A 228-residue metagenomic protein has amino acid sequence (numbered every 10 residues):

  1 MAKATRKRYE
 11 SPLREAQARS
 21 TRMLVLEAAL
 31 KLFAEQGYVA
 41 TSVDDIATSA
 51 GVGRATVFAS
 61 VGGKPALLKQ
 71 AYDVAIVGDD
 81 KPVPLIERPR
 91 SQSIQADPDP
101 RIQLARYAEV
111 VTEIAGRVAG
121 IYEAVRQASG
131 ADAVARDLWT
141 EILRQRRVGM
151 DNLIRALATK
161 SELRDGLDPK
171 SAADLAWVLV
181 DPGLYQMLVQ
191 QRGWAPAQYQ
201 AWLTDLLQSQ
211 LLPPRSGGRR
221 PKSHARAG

Functional and structural regions predicted by a protein language model:
M1-S20, P84-E87, R215-G228: N-terminal intrinsically disordered/low-complexity leader segments
L13, L24, L32-A66, Q70: Helix-turn-helix
D44-D45, S49, F58-S60, K64 (+4 more regions): Ligand-binding pocket scaffold of soluble enzyme catalytic domains
S60, Q70-A71, L153, W202: Residues in the recognition helix of alpha-helical DNA-binding motifs
A66, Q70, V77, K81-G116 (+1 more regions): Hydrophobic alpha-helical connector segments
R106-R126, A133-K160, K170-D174, A201 (+1 more regions): Amphipathic alpha-helical packing segments from all-alpha helical-bundle domains
A158-L206, P214-G228: Hydrophobic/aromatic-rich alpha-helical bundle segments in the mid-to-C-terminal region
